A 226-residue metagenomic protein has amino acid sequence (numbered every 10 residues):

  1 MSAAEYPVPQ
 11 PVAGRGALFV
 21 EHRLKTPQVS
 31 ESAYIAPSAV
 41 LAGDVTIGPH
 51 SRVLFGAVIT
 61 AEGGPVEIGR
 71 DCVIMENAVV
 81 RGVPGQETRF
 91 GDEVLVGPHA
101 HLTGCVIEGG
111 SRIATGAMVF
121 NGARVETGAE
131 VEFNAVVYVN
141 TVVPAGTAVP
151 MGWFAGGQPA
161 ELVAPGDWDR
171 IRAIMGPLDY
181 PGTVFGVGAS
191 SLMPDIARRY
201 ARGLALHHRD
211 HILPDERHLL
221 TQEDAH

Functional and structural regions predicted by a protein language model:
M1-V58: Extended, small-residue-rich solenoid/repeat segments and analogous flexible loops that form exposed scaffolds
S2-L24, E62, E76-N77, V83-F90 (+1 more regions): Glycine-rich hexapeptide-repeat left-handed beta-helix
A36, I68-G69, L102: Hydrophobic residues on conserved beta-strands that form the core of alpha/beta folds
P49-A57, A61-V79, V83: Glycine-rich, small/polar surface segments that engage phosphate groups of diverse ligands
